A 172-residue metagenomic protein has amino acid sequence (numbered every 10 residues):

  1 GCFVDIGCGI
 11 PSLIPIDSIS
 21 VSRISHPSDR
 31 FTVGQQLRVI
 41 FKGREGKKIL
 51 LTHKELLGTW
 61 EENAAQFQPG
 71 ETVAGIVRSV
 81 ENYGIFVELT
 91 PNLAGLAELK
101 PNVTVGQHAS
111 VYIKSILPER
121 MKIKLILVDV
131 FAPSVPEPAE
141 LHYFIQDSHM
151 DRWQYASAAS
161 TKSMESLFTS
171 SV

Functional and structural regions predicted by a protein language model:
G1, T32-I49, P69-Y83, V105-V172: OB-fold/S1-family RNA-binding modules
G1-C2, C8, A65-A97, P101: Surface-exposed interaction/gating patches
F3-C8, L13-D17, L50-K54, F86-P91 (+2 more regions): Short, acidic/hydrophobic/Gly-rich beta-strand patch recurrent on exposed beta strands that often constitutes part
G9, S18-I19, I24, G46 (+7 more regions): Disulfide-stabilized cysteine-rich extracellular repeat microdomains
P11-V33, G58-E61, L93-S110: A cross-kingdom feature marking solvent-exposed beta-strand/loop segments within repeated, beta-rich binding/scaffold
E55-Q68: Intrinsically disordered, low-complexity regulatory segments
